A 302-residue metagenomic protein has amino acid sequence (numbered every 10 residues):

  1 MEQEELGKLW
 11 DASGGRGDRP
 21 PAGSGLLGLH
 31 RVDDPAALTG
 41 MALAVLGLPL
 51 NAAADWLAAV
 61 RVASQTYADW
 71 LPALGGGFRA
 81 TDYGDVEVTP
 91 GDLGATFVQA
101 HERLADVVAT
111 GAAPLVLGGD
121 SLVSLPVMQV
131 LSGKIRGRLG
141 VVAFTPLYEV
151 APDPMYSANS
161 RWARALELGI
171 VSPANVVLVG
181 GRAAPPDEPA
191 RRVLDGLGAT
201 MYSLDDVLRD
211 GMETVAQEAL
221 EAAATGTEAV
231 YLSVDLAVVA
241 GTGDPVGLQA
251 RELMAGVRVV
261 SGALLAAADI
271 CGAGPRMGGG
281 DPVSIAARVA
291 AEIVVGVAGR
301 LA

Functional and structural regions predicted by a protein language model:
E2-A302: Conserved alpha-helical scaffold segments that buttress catalytic/binding sites
